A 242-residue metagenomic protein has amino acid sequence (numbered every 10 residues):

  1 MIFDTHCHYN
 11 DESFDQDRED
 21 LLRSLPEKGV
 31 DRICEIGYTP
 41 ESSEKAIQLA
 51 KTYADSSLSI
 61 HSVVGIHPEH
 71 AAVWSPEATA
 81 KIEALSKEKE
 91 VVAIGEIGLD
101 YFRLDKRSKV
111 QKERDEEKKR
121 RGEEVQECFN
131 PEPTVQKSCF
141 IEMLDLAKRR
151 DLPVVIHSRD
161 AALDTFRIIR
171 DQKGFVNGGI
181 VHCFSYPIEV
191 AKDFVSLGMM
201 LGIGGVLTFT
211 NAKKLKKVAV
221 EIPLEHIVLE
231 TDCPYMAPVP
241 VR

Functional and structural regions predicted by a protein language model:
M1-R242: Mid-domain alpha/beta scaffold segments of enzyme catalytic cores
